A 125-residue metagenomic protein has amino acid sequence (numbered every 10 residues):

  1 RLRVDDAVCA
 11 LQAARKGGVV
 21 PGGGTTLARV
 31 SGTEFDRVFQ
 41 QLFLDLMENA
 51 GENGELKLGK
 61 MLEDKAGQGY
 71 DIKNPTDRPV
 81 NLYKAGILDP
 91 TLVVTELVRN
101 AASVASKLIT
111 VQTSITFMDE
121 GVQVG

Functional and structural regions predicted by a protein language model:
R1-G125: Extended, low-charge hydrophobic alpha-helical regions
